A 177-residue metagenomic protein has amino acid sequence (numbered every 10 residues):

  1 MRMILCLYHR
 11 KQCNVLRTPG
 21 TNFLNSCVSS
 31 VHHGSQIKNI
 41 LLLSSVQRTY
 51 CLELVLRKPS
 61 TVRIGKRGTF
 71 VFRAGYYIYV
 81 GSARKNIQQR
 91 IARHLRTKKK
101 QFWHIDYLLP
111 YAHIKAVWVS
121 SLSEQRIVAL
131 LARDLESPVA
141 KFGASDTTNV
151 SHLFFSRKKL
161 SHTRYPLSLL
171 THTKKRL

Functional and structural regions predicted by a protein language model:
M1-L16: Extreme N-terminal basic, low-complexity initiation segments that serve as generic localization/processing leaders
C6-L7, F23-R96, A116-L122, L160-L177: GIY-YIG nuclease catalytic motif and its immediate N-terminal context
T18-T21: Ala/Thr-enriched low-complexity intrinsically disordered regions
S44, S145-D146: A short beta-turn/loop motif at secondary-structure boundaries
Q47-T49, A112, T148: Sequence-level motif detector for i,i+2 pairs with an aromatic at +2
N86, Q125, V139, T147-T148 (+2 more regions): Alpha-helical transmembrane segments of multi-pass membrane proteins predominantly involved in bioenergetics
K98-W103: Cytochrome P450 catalytic domain signature, combining two hallmark sequence patches
Y107-S145: Mid-chain, well-packed structural core segment of small domains
